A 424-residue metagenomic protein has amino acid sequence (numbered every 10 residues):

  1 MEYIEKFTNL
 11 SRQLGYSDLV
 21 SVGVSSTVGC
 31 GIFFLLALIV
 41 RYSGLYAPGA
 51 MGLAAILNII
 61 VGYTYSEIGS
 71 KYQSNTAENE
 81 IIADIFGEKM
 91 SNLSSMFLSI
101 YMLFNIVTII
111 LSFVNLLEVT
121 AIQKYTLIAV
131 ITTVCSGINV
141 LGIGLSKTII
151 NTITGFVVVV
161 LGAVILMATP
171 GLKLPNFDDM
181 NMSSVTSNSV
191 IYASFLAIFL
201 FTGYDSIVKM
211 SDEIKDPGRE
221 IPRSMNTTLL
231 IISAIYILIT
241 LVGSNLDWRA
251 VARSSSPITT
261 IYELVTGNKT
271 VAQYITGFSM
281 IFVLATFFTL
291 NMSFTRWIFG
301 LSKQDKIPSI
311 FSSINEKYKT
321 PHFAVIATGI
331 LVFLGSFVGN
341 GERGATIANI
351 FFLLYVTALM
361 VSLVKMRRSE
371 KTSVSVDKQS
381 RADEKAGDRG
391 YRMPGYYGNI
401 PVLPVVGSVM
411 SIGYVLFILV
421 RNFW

Functional and structural regions predicted by a protein language model:
M1-Y46, N58-S66, S74-N75, F177 (+1 more regions): Membrane-interface "cap" regions at the ends of multi-pass membrane proteins
K6-N9, P48, I122-Q123, N151-A272 (+1 more regions): Helix-loop-helix junctions that connect adjacent transmembrane segments in multi-pass membrane transporters
S11, Y16, D216-R219, R223 (+6 more regions): Loop-to-transmembrane helix boundary motifs in multi-pass membrane proteins
R12-G23, G87-I100, I131, V185-A197 (+4 more regions): Select transmembrane alpha-helical segments in multipass membrane proteins
L38-Y42, A50, I60-T132, S136-V140 (+2 more regions): Hydrophobic transmembrane alpha-helices that form the core helical bundles of multi-pass secondary transporters
A77-G87, N226-L290, I307-R343: TM-loop-TM module centered on a large, flexible mid-protein loop between adjacent transmembrane helices in multi-pass
F113-L117, K124-L174, S184-S187, M225-L229 (+2 more regions): Membrane-interface loop-to-helix entry segments
I149, I310-H322, V356-W424: C-terminal membrane-solvent junction of multi-pass transporters and transport-like membrane proteins
